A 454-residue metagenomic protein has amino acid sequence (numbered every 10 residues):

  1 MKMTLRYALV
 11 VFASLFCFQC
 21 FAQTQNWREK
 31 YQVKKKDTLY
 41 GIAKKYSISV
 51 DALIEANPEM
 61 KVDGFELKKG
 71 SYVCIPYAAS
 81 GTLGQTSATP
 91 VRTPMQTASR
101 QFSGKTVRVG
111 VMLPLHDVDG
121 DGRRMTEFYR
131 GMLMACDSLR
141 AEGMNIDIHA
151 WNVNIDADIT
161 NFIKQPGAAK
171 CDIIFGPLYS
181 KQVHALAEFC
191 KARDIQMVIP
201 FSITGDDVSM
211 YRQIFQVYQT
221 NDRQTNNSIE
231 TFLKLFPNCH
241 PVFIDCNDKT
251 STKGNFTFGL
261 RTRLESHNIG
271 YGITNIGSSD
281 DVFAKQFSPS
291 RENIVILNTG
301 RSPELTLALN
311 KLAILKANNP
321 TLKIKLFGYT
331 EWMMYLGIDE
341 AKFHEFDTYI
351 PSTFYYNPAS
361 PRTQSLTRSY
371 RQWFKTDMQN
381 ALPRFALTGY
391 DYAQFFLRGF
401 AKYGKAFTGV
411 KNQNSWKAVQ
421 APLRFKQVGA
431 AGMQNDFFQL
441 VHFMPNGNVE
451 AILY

Functional and structural regions predicted by a protein language model:
L5-A8, F12, T24-Y454: Extracytosolic ligand-binding ectodomains
C17-Q19: N-terminal signal peptide c-region/cleavage motif recognized by signal peptidases
